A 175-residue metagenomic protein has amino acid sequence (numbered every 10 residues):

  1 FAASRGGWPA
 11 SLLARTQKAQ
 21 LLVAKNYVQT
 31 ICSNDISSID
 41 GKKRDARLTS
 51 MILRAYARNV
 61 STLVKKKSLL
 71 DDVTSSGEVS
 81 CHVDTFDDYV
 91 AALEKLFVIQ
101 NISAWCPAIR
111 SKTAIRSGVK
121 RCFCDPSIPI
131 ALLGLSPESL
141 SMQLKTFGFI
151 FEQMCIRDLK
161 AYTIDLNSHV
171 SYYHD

Functional and structural regions predicted by a protein language model:
F1-W8: Amphipathic alpha-helical segments of the small helical/lid subdomains adjacent to P-loop NTPase cores
L12-L13, Q17-D175: Accessory nucleic acid-recognition modules appended to NTPase machines
